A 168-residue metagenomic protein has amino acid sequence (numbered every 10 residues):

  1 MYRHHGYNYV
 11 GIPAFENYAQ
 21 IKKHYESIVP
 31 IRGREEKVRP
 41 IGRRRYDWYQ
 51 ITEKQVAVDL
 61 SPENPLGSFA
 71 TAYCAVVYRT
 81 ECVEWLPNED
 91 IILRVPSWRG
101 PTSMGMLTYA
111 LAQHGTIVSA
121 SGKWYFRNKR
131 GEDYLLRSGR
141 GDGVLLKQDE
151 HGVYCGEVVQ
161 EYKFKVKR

Functional and structural regions predicted by a protein language model:
M1-R168: Terminal leader/tail segments of proteins
